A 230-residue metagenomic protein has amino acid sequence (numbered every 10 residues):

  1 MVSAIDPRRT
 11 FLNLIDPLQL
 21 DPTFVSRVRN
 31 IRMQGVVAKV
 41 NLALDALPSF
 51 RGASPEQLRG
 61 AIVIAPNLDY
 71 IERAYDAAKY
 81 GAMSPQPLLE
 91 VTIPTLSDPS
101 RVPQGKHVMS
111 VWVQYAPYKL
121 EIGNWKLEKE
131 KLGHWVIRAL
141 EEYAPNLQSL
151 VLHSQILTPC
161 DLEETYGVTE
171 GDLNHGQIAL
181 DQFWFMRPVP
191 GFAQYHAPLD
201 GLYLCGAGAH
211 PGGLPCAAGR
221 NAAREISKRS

Functional and structural regions predicted by a protein language model:
S3-V102: Mid-domain catalytic core of redox enzymes that form a hydrophobic substrate pocket/lid adjacent to a catalytic redox
G35-V37, K106, P198-D200: Short coil/turn connectors at secondary-structure junctions
L47-P48, D76-S84, E128-E164: Flavin-binding catalytic cores
A65, S84-T92, N146-H210: A glycine-rich dinucleotide-binding beta-alpha-beta segment and adjacent secondary-structure elements that constitute
P99-K106, A193-A197: Short glycine/proline-enriched loop/turn "hinge" motifs that connect secondary-structure elements and lie
L120-K129, S230: Short, basic, low-complexity termini and linkers enriched in Ser/Thr/Gly/Pro that act as targeting/leader peptides
A207-K228: A conserved FAD-binding loop/helix module that cradles the flavin
